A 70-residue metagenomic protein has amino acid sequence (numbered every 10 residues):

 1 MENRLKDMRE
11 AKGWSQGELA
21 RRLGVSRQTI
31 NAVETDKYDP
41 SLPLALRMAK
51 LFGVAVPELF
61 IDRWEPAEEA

Functional and structural regions predicted by a protein language model:
N3-R22: Short basic helix-loop element that most often maps to the first helix and adjoining turn of HTH DNA-binding modules
A11, K50, F60-A70: Short, charged recognition helix plus adjacent turn of helix-turn-helix-like nucleic-acid-binding domains
V25-Y38: Recognition helix of helix-turn-helix/homeodomain-like DNA-binding domains that insert into the DNA major groove
K37-R47, E65: Short, basic-rich loop-to-helix N-cap that marks the start of a DNA-contacting helix
P43-E58: DNA major-groove recognition helix of helix-turn-helix/homeodomain DNA-binding modules
